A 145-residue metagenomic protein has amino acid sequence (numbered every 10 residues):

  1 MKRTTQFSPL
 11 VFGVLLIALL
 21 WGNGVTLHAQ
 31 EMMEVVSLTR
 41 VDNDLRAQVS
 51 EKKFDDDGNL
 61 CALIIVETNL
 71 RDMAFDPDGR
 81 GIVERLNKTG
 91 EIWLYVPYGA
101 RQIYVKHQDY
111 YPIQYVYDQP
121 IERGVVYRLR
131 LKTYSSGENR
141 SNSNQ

Functional and structural regions predicted by a protein language model:
M1-Q6: Positively charged n-region of N-terminal signal peptides that target proteins for export
F7-I17, V96-Y98: Sec-dependent N-terminal signal peptides
S8, V25, Q30-M32: Compositionally biased, intrinsically disordered low-complexity segments enriched in polar/proline residues
P9, G24, N142-N144: Compositionally biased regions
F12-G13, W21, A100, Y115: A generic alpha-helix propensity feature with a strong bias for hydrophobic helices
I17-T26: C-terminal segment of classical bacterial N-terminal signal peptides
A29-Q145: Short loop/turn and low-complexity linker motifs enriched in small/turn-promoting residues
